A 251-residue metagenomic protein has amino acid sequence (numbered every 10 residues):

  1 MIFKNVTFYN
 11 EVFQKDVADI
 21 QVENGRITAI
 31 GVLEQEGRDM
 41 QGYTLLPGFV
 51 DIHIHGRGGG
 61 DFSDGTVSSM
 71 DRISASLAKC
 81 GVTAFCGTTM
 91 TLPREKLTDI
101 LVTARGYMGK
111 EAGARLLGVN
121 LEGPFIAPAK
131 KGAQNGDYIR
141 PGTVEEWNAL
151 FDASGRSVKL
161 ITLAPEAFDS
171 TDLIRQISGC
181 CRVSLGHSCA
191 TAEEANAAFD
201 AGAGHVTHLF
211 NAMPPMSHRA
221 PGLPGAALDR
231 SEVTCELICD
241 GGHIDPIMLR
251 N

Functional and structural regions predicted by a protein language model:
M1-E34: N-terminal metal-binding scaffold of metallo-dependent hydrolase/deaminase domains
M1-K4, L33-D71, A75: Replace "His-x-His-based motif
V6, I20, G25, G42 (+5 more regions): Divalent metal-coordination and catalytic microenvironments
F49, G56-D64, S76, C86-K96 (+1 more regions): Active-site loop-to-helix "anion-binding N-cap" substructures in soluble metabolic enzymes
H55, D71-I100, A114-A127, S154-E166 (+4 more regions): Divalent metal-dependent hydrolysis catalytic cores, especially in the metallo-beta-lactamase
T66-S69, I100-T103, T143-E145, R219-P224: Charged helix-capping and loop-helix junction motifs
A127-G155: Conserved phosphate-binding/catalytic loop of the ribokinase/pfkB sugar-kinase fold
L173, E194-N251: Active-site-adjacent C-terminal substructures of enzyme catalytic domains
